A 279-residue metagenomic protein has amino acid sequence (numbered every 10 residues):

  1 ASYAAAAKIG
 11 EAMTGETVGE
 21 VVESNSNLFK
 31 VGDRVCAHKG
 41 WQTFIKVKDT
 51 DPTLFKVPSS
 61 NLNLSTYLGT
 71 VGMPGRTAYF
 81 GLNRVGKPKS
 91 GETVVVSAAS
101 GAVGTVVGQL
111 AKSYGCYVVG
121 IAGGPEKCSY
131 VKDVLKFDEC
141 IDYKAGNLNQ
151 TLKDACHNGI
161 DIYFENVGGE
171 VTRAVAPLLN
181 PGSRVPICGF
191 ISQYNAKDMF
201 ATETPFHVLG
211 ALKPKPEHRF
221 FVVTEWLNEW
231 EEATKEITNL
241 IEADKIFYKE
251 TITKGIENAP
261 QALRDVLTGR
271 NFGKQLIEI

Functional and structural regions predicted by a protein language model:
S2-W41: Glycine-rich beta-strand-centered segment in the early N-terminal region that forms part of a ligand/cofactor-binding
L28-F29, P88, L179: Short, well-ordered loop/turn sites that connect or cap secondary structure elements
H38-L54, E229: A structural motif shared across PLP-dependent enzymes of the aminotransferase-like
N61-L64, K87-T93, H157-G159: Short helix-loop-beta connector
L68-G146: Mid-domain Rossmann-like dinucleotide-binding core that forms the NAD(H)/NADP(H) cofactor-binding site
N147-N158: Short amphipathic alpha-helix with an adjacent loop that forms part of the alpha/beta core around
E170-I246, I279: Glycine-rich phosphate-binding loop and adjacent beta-alpha segment of Rossmann(oid) nucleotide-cofactor-binding
A243-I252, P260-I279: C-terminal capping/lid region of NAD(P)-dependent oxidoreductase domains
